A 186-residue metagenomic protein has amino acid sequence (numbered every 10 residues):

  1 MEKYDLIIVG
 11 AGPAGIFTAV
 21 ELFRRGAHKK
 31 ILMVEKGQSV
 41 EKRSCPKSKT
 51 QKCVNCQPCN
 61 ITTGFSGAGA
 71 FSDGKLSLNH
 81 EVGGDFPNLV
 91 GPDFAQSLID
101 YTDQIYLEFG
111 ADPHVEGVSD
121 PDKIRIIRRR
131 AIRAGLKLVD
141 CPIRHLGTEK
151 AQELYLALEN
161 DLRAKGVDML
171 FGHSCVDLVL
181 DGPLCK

Functional and structural regions predicted by a protein language model:
M1-A14, L32-V34: Beta1/beta-strand and adjacent pyrophosphate-binding region of the FAD-binding site in flavoprotein oxidoreductases
K3-D5, C141, G172: Phosphate-coordination loops involved in phosphoryl transfer and adenosine-cofactor binding
I8-G10, T18, G74, L158: Conserved structural-core and active-site-/substrate-pathway-adjacent residues in large, well-folded domains of enzymes
A19, F23-R24: Gly/Ala-rich phosphate-binding loop of Rossmann-like dinucleotide-binding domains, activating on the conserved
A27-I31: A generic structural motif
K36-R43, K47-D168: Conserved N-terminal/central alpha/beta ligand/cofactor-binding core
L76, P183-K186: Hydrophobic residues embedded in beta-strands of well-ordered beta-sheets
H145-K150, M169-L184: A conserved short coil-to-beta-strand element within the FAD-binding core of flavoproteins
